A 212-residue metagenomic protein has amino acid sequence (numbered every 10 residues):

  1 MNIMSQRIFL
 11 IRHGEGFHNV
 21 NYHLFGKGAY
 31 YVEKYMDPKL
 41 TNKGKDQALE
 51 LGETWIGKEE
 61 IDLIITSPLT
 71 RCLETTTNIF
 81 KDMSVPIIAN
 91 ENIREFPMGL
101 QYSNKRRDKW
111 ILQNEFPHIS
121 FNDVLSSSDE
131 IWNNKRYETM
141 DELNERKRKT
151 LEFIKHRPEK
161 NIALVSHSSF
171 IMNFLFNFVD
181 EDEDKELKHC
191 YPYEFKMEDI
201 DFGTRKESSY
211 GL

Functional and structural regions predicted by a protein language model:
N2-I8, E95-H118, K160, M172-L212: Acidic, low-complexity terminal tails and accessory targeting/binding regions of phosphate-metabolizing enzymes
I3, K58-N92, Q113-D129, V179 (+1 more regions): Conserved histidine-centered catalytic loops in small-molecule metabolism enzymes
Q6, I11-A89: Active-site-proximal alpha-helix that buttresses catalytic centers in soluble enzyme cores
G14-F17, L69-R71, I93-E95, S168-I171 (+1 more regions): Short, solvent-exposed loop/turn segments at secondary-structure junctions
F17-K39, M83-R146, R205-K206, Y210: Phosphate-handling substructures
G57-E60, I154-K160: Glycine-rich phosphate-binding loop signature in dinucleotide/nucleotide-binding domains
T66-S67, E145, V165-S166: Short beta-strand scaffold positions
L143-R157: A short, acidic, amphipathic alpha-helical segment used as a generic capping/interface helix at domain edges
